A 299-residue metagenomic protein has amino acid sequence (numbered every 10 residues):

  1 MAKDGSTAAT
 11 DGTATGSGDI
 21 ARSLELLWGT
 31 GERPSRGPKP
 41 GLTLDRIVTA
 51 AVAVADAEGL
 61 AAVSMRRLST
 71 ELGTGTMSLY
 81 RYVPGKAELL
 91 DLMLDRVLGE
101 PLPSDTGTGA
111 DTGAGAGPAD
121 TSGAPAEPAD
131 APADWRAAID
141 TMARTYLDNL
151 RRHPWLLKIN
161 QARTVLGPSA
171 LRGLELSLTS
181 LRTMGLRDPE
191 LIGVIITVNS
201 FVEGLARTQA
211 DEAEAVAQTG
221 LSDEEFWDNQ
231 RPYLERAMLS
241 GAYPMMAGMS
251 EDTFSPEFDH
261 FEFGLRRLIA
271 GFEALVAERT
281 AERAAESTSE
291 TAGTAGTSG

Functional and structural regions predicted by a protein language model:
M1-R67, P84-E88, T121: Basic, helix-initiating cap at the start of DNA-binding domains
M1-T30, D211-G299: C-terminal peripheral helix-coil segments that are non-catalytic and often amphipathic
R46-A53, E88-S104, A137, T141-T145 (+2 more regions): Alpha-helical structural segments
E71: Residues within the alpha-helical elements of helix-turn-helix
G75-V83: Short hydrophobic/aromatic patch on the recognition helix
L94, L147-S169, L176, R207 (+2 more regions): Amphipathic alpha-helical segments used for helix-helix packing
S104-R172, D188-L191, I195-V198: Hydrophobic alpha-helical connector segments
T112, G173-N199, L205-E224, D228-N229 (+1 more regions): Hydrophobic alpha-helical bundle segments that form small-molecule/ligand-binding pockets
